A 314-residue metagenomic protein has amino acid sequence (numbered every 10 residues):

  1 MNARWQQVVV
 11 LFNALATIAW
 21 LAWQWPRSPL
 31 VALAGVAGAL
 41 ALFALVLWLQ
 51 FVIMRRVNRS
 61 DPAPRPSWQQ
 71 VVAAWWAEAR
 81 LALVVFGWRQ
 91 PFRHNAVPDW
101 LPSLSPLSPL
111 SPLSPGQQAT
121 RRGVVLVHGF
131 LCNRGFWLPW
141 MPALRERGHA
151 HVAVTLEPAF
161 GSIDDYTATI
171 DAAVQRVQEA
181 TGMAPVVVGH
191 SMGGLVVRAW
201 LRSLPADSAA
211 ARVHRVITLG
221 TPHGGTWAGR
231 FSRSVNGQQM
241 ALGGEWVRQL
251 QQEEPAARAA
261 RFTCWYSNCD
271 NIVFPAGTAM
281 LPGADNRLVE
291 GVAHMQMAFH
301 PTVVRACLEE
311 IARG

Functional and structural regions predicted by a protein language model:
M1-G123: Flexible, membrane-associating and regulatory peripheral segments of lipid-active enzymes
T120-R122, A257-F262, L281-D285: Short, proline-enriched alpha-helix->beta-strand connector loops that line the catalytic pocket of alpha/beta-hydrolase
V125-G135, P139, A143-R258, W265 (+1 more regions): Serine-dependent carboxylesterase/thioesterase catalytic core of lipase-like alpha/beta-hydrolase/SGNH enzymes
H149-V152, P282-M295, C307: Catalytic histidine neighborhood in serine/cysteine hydrolases with alpha/beta-hydrolase-type architecture
I163, A293-P301: Catalytic histidine-centered segment of alpha/beta-hydrolase-like enzymes
G243, W265, G277, V289-E290: A hydrolase-biased, glycine/serine/histidine/acidic-enriched motif that marks catalytic-domain neighborhoods in diverse
S267-V273, H294-M295: Acidic catalytic loop of the alpha/beta-hydrolase fold
F299-A312: Post-His helix in hydrolase/transferase enzymes
